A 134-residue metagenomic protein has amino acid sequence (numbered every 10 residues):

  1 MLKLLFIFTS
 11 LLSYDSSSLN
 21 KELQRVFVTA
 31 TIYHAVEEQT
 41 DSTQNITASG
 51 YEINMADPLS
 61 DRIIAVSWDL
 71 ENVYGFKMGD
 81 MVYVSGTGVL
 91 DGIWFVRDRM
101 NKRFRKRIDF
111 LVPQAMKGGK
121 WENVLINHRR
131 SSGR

Functional and structural regions predicted by a protein language model:
M1-I7: Sec-dependent signal peptide recognition, specifically the positively charged N-region followed immediately by
T9-S13: Residue-level signal for alpha-helical transmembrane segments in multi-pass membrane proteins
Y14-R134: Solvent-exposed, well-ordered loop and adjacent helix/strand elements within mature globular domains that form
